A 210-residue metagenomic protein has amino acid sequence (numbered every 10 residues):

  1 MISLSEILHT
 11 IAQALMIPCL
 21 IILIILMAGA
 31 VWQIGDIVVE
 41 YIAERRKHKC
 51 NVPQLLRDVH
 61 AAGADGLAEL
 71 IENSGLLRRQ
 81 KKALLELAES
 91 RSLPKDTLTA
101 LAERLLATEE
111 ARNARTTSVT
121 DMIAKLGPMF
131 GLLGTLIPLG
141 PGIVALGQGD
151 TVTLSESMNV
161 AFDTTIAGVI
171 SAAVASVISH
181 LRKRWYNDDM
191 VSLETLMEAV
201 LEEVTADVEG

Functional and structural regions predicted by a protein language model:
L4, L8-I11, T116-I170, V174: Helix-termination/interfacial motifs at the ends of transmembrane alpha-helices
E6-M16, E202-G210: Long, hydrophobic alpha-helical segments that serve as membrane-spanning/inserting helices
H9-A61: Transmembrane alpha-helix/interfacial motif
L23-A30, G134, I170-V174, I178: Hydrophobic alpha-helical membrane-associated segments
Q33-R46, C50, P141-T151, W185-D188: Juxtamembrane transmembrane-helix termini
V52-F130, I137, R184-G210: Predominantly long cytosolic amphipathic alpha-helical stalk/bundle segments
L146-G210: Alpha-helical transmembrane anchor segments
